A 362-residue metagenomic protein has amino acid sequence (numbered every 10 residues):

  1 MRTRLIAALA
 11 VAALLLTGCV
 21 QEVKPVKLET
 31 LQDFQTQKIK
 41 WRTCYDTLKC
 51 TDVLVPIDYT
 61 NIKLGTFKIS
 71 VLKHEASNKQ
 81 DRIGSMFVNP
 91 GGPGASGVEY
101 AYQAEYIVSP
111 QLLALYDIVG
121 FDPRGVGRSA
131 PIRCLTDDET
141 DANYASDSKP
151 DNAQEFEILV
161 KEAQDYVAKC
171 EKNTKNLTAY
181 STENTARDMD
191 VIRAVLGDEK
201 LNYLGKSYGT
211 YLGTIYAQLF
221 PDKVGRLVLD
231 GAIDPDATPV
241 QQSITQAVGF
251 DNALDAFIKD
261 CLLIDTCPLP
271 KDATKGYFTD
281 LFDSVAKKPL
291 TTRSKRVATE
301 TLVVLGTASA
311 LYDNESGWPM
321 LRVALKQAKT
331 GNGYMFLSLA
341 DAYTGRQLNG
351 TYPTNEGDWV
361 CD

Functional and structural regions predicted by a protein language model:
M1-I6, A163, E300, G317 (+1 more regions): Generic alpha-helix initiation/capping and coil-helix boundary signal
M1-V11, Q21, L201-N202: N-terminal export and membrane-targeting signals
L15-G18: C-terminal motif of bacterial Sec signal peptides marking the signal peptidase cleavage site
V23-V303, D362: Gly/Pro-rich cap/lid or specificity-loop segments adjacent to the active site
K275-D362: Alpha/beta-hydrolase fold active-site neighborhood
